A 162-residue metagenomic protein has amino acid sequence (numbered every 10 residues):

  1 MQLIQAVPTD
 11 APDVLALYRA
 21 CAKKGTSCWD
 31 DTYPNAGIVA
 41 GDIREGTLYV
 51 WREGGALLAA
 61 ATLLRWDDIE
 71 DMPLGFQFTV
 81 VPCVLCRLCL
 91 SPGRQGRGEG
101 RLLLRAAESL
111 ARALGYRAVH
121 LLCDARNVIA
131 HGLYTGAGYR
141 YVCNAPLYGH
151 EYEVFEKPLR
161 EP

Functional and structural regions predicted by a protein language model:
Q2-A16: A short beta-loop-alpha structural element at the N-terminal edge of CoA-dependent acyl/N-acetyltransferase catalytic
P8, C21-C28, T32-R87, S91-G93 (+3 more regions): Acetyl-CoA-dependent GNAT
T9, D13, P34, L57 (+2 more regions): Short alpha-helical
L90, G96-S109, G132-G136: Conserved acetyl-CoA-binding loop-helix of GNAT-fold acetyltransferases
Q95, L121-H131, L147-E151: Conserved beta-strand-loop-alpha-helix junction that forms the acyl-donor binding cleft
L104, A111-C123: Conserved GNAT acetyl-CoA-binding A-motif
T135-N144: Conserved acetyl-CoA-binding loop of GNAT-fold acetyltransferases
